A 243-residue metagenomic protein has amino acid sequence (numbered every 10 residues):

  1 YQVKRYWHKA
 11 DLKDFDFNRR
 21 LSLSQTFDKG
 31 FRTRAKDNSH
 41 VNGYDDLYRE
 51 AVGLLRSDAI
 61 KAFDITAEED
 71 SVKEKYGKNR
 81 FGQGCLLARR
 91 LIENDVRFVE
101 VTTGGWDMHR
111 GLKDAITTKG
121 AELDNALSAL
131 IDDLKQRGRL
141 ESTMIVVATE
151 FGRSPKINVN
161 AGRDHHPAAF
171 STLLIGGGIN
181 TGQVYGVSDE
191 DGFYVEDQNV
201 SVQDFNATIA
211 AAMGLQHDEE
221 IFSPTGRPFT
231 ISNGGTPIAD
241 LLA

Functional and structural regions predicted by a protein language model:
Y1-A243: Ligand-binding pockets and gating/stacking loops
